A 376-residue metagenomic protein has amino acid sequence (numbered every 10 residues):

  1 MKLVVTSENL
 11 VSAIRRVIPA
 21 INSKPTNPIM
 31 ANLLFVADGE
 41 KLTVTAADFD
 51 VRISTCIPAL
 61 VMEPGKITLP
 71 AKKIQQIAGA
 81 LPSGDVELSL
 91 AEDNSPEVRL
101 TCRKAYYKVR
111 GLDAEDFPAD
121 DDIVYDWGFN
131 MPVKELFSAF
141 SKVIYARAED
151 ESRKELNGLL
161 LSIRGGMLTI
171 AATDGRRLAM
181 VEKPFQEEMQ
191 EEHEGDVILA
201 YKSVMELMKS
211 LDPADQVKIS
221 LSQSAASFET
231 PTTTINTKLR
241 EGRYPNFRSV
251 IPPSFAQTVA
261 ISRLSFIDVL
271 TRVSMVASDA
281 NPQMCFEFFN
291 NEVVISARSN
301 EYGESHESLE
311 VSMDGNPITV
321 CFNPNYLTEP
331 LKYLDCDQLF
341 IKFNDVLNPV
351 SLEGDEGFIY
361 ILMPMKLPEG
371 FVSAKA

Functional and structural regions predicted by a protein language model:
M1-A376: Structural preference for solvent-exposed beta-strand-turn elements and adjacent flexible terminal/loop segments within
